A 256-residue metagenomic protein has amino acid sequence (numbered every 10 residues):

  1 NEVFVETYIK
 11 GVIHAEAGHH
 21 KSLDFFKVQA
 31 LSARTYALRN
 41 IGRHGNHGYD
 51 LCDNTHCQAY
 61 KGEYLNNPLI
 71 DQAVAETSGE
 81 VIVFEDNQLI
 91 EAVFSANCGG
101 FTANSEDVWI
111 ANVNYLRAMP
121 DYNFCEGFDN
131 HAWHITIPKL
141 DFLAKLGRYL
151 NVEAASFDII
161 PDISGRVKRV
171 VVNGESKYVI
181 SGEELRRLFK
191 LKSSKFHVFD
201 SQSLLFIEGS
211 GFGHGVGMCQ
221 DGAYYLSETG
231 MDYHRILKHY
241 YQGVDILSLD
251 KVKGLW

Functional and structural regions predicted by a protein language model:
N1-W256: Conserved, single-site charged/polar hotspot
